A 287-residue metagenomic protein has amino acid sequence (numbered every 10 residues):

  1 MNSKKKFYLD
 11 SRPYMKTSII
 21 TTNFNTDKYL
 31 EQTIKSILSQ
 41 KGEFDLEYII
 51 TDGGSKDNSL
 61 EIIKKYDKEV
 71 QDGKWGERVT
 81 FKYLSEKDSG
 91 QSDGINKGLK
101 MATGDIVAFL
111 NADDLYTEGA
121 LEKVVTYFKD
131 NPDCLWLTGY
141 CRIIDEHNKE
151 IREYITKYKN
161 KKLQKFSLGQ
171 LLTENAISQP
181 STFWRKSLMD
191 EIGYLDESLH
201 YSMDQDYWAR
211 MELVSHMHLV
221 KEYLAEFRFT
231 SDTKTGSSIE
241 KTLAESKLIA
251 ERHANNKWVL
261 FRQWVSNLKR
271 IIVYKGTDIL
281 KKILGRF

Functional and structural regions predicted by a protein language model:
K16-S18, E47, D206: Cell-envelope/extracellular polymer assembly enzymes that use nucleotide-activated donors
T26-S39: Short, well-formed alpha-helical segments that are part of the catalytic scaffolds of diverse glycosyltransferases
S36, D52-E61, N111: A conserved acidic beta->alpha catalytic loop
D45-G54, K82-K87: Short beta-strand/loop segment that forms part of the nucleotide-sugar
L84-A102, K123: Glycine-rich, basic loop-to-helix element that forms the pyrophosphate-binding segment of sugar-nucleotide handling
V107: Short aromatic/hydrophobic "clamp" motif used to bind/position activated sugar donors
L115, G119-E153: Conserved donor NDP-sugar-binding/catalytic core segment of glycosyltransferases
Y158-E245: Conserved nucleotide-sugar donor-binding catalytic segment
